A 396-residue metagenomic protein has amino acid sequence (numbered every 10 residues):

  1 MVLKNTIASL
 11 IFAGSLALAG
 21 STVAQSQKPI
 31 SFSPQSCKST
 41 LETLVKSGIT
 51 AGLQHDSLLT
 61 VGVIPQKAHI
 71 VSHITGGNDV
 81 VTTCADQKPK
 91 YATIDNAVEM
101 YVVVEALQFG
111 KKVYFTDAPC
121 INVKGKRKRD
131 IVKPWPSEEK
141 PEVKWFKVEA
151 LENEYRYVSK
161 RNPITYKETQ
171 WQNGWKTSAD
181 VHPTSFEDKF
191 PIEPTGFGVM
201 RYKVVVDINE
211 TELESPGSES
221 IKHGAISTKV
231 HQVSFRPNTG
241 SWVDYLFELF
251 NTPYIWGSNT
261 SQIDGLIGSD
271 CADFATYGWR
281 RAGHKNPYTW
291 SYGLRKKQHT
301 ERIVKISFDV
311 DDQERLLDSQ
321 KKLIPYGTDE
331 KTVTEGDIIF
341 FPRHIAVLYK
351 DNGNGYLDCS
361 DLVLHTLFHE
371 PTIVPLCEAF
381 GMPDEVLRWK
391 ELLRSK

Functional and structural regions predicted by a protein language model:
M1-L10: Bacterial N-terminal signal peptides that target proteins for export
A19-S21: N-terminal signal peptide c-region/cleavage motif recognized by signal peptidases
S26-V233: Beta-strand-enriched, solvent-exposed domains that form extended recognition/catalytic surfaces
M200-K203, E212-E301: N-terminal capping segments
I208-E210, L266, D337: Catalytic-core segments of thiol-dependent peptidases
P287-A379: ...with weaker cross-activation on analogous glycine-rich loops/strands in unrelated enzymes
A379-K396: Glycine- and charge-enriched low-complexity intrinsically disordered segments
